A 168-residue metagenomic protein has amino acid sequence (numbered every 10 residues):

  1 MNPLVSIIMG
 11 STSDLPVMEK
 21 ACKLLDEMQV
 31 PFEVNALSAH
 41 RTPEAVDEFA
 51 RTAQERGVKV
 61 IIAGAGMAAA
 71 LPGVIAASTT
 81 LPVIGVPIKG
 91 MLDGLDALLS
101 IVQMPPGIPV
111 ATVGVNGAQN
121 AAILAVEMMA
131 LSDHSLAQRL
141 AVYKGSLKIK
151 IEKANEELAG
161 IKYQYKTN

Functional and structural regions predicted by a protein language model:
N2-R41: Glycine-rich phosphate/diphosphate-binding loop of Rossmann-like nucleotide-binding domains
P3, V30-E33, T80-L81, V102-V110: Glycine/charged-rich beta-loop-alpha catalytic/anionic-binding loops adjacent to active sites
D14-M18, T42-V46, A65-V74, D93-L95 (+1 more regions): Short glycine/serine/threonine-rich phosphate/pyrophosphate-binding segments that cradle anionic phosphate groups
V34-E55: N-terminal beta-loop-helix "entrance" segment that forms/cooperates in small-molecule cofactor or anionic ligand
F49-P87: Glycine-rich phosphate-binding loop
L92-Q138: Short, glycine-/small-residue-rich phosphate/pyrophosphate-handling segment
M129-N168: Glycine-rich phosphate/pyrophosphate-binding loop and the adjoining helix
